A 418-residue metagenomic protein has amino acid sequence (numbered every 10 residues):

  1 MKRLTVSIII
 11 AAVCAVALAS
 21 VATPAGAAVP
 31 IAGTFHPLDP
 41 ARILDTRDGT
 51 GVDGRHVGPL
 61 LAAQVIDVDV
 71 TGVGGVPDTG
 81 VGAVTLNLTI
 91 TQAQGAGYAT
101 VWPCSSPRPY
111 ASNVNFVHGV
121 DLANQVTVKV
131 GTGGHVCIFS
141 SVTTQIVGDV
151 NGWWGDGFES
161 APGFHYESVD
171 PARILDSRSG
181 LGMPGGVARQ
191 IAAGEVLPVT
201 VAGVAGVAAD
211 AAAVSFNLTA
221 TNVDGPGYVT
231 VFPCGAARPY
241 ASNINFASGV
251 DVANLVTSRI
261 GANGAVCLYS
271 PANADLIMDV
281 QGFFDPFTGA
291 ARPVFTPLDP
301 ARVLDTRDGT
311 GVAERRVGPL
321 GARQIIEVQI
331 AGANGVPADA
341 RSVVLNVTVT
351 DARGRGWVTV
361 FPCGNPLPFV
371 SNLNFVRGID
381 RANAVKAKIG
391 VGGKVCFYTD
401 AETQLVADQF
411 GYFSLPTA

Functional and structural regions predicted by a protein language model:
K2-A27: Secretory targeting and sorting signals
V21-A418: Short edge beta-strands and adjacent beta->alpha junctions
